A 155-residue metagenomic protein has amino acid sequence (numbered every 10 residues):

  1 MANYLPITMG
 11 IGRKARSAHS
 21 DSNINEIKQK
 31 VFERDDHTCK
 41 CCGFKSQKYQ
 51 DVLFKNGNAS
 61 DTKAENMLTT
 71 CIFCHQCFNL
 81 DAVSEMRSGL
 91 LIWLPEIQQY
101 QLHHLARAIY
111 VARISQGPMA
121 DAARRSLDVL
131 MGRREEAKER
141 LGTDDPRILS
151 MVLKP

Functional and structural regions predicted by a protein language model:
M1-A15, Q76-P155: Extended charged
R13, S20-D21, K30-F32, T38-T70 (+1 more regions): Histidine-centered nuclease catalytic patch
I24: Active-site recognition of the HExxH zinc-binding catalytic motif
F73: Alpha-helical segments that scaffold the active site and NAD(P)H-binding pocket of short-chain dehydrogenase/reductase
